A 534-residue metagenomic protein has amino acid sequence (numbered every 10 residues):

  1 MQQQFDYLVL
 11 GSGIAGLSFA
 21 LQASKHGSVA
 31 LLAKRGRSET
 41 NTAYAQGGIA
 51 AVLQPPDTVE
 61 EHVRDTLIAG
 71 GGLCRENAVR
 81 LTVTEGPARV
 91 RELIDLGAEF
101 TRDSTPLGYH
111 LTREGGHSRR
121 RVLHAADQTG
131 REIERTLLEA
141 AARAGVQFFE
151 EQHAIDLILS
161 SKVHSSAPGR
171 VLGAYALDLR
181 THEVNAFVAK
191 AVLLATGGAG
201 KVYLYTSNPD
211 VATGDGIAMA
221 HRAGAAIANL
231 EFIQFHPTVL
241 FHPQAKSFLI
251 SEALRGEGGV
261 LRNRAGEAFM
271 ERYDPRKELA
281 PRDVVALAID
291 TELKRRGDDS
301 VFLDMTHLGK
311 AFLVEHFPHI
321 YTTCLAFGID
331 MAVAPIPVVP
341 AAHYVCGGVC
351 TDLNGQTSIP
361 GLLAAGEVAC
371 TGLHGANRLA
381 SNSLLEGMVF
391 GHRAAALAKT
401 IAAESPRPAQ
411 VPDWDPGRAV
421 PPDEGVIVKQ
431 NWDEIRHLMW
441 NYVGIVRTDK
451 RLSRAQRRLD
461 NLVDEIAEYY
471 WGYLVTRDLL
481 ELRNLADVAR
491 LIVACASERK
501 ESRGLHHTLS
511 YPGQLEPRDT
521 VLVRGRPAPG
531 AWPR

Functional and structural regions predicted by a protein language model:
M1-F5, Q22, L31, G36-S38 (+9 more regions): Glycine- and aromatic-enriched mobile tails/lids
Y7-L31: N-terminal Rossmann-like FAD-binding beta1-loop-alpha1 element of flavoenzymes
R35-L67, G71, Q234, A245-F248: Conserved N-terminal glycine-rich FAD pyrophosphate-binding loop of Rossmann-like flavoproteins
A69-H110: Rossmann-like flavin
C74-P87, R121-E139, F149, T206-G214 (+4 more regions): Short beta-strand to alpha-helix junction loop
D95-E183, V188, A195, V239-H242: Conserved redox-cofactor binding core of oxidoreductases
D156-T181, A186, I329-L373, L379: FAD-site-proximal beta/loop scaffold in flavoenzymes
M219, A225-I336, L397-P406: An anion/pyrophosphate-binding glycine-rich loop and adjacent beta-alpha core in soluble alpha-beta enzymes
